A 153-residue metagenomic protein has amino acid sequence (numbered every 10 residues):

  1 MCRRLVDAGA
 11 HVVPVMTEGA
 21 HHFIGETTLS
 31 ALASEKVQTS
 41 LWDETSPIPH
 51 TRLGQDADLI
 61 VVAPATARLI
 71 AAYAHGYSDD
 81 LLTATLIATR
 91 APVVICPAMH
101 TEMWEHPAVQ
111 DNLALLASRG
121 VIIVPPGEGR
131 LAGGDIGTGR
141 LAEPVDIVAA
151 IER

Functional and structural regions predicted by a protein language model:
M1-V94, T101-R153: A cross-family phosphate/adenosyl-ligand binding-site feature
